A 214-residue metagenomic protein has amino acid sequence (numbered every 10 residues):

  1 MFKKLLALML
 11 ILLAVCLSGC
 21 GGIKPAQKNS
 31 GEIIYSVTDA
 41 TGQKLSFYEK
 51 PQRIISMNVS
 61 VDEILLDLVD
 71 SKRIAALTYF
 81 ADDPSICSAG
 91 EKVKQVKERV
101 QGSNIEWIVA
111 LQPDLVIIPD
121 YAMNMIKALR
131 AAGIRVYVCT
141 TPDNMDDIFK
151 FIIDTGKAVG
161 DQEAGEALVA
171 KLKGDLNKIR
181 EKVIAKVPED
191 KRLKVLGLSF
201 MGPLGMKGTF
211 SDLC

Functional and structural regions predicted by a protein language model:
F2-K24: Sec-dependent N-terminal signal peptides of Gram-positive bacterial secreted proteins and lipoproteins
G19-E63, E163-L196: Bacterial Sec-exported substrate-binding components of ABC uptake systems
I34, M125-M206: Extracytoplasmic substrate-binding proteins
T41, N58, T78, T140 (+1 more regions): Residues at the C-termini of beta-strands that transition into short coil/loop
F47-Y48, V69, V109-A110, L129-A131 (+1 more regions): Extracellular/periplasmic catalytic domains that process cell-envelope and extracellular macromolecules
R53-L111, L115-Y121: A short, structured surface patch at a secondary-structure boundary
A81-D83, M206-C214: Alpha-helical, coiled-coil/dimerization segments enriched in small aliphatic residues
